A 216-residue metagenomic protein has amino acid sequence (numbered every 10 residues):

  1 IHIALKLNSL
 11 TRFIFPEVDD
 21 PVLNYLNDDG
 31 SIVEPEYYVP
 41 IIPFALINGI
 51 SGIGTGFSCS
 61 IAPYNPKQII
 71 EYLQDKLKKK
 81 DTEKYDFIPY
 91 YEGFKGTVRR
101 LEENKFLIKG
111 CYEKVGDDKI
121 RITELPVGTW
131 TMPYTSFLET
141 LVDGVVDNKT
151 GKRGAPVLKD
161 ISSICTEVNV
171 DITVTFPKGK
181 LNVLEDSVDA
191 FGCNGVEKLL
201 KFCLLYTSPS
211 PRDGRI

Functional and structural regions predicted by a protein language model:
I1-K105, V168, I172-T173: Catalytic phosphate-handling regions of large nucleic-acid enzymes and associated NTPases
T11, Y38-L46, F106-Y112, L138-T150 (+1 more regions): Structured alpha-helical segments in the cores of large, soluble enzyme domains
N48, N104-D118, I164-C165: Flexible hinge/switch segments at interdomain interfaces of large molecular machines
S51, S58-A62, E113, V127-W130 (+1 more regions): Short, glycine-/Ser/Thr-/acidic-enriched flexible segments
G54-C59, R121-I122, R212: Charged, low-complexity surface segments at secondary-structure and domain boundaries
D118-S208: Gly/Lys-enriched N-terminal cap/neck module of very large, oligomeric protein machines
Y206-I216: Single conserved hydrophobic/aromatic residue that forms the stacking wall/gate of nucleotide- or nucleobase-binding
